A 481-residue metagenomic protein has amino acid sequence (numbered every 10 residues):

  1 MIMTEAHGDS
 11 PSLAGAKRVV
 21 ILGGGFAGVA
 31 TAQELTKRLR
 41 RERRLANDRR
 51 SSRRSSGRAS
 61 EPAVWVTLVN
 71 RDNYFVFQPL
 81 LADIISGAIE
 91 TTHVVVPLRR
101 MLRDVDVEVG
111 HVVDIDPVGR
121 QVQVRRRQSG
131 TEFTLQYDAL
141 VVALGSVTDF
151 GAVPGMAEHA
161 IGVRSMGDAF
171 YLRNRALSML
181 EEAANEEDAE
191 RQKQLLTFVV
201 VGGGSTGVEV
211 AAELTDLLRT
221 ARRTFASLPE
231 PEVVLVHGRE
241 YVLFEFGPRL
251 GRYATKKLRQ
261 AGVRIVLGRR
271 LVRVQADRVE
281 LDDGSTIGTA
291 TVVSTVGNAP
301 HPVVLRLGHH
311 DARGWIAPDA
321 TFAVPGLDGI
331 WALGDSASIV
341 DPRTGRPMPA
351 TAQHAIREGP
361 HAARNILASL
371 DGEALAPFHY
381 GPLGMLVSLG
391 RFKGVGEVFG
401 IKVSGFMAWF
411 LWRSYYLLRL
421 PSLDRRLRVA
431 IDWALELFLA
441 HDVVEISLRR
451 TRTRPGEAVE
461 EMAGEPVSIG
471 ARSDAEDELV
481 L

Functional and structural regions predicted by a protein language model:
I2-A16, R50-R53, D106-V199, A226 (+1 more regions): FAD-binding core/adjacent interface of flavoenzyme oxidoreductases
I2-D114, F198, S205-F246, L479-L481: Beta1-alpha1 glycine-rich phosphate/pyrophosphate-binding loop at the start of Rossmann-like nucleotide-binding domains
I2-H7, A14, H361-L481: C-terminal, flexible cofactor-proximal segment of oxidoreductases
T4-D9, G15, E158-A189, E280 (+1 more regions): FAD-site-proximal beta/loop scaffold in flavoenzymes
G24, R126, L144-G145, D283 (+1 more regions): Glycine-rich, N-terminal phosphate-binding loop of Rossmann-like dinucleotide-binding domains
A32, R44, D216-R219, Q353-Y380: Internal hydrophobic alpha-helix adjacent to the cofactor/substrate pocket in enzyme cavities
S60, V105-V122, L135, T215-A320 (+2 more regions): A Rossmann-like FAD-binding core segment of flavoenzymes
M156-K257, A261, I265-L267: Predominantly flavin-linked oxidoreductase catalytic cores and closely associated redox partners
